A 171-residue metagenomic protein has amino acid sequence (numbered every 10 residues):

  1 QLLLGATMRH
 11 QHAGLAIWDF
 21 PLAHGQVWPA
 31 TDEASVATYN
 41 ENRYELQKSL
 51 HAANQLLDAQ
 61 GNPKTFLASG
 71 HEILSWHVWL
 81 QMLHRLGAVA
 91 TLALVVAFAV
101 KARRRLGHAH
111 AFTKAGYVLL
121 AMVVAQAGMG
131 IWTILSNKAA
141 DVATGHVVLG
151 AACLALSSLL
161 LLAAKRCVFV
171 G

Functional and structural regions predicted by a protein language model:
Q1, K114-W132: Small-polar-interrupted transmembrane alpha-helices in polytopic inner-membrane proteins
L3-R85: Membrane-interfacial catalytic/cofactor-binding modules of polytopic membrane enzymes
M8-D19, A127-A151: Interfacial helix-loop-helix junctions of multi-pass membrane proteins
G14-D19, H110, R166-G171: Short, Lys/Arg-enriched, Gly/Pro-containing loop segments at transmembrane-helix junctions of multi-pass membrane
A68, E72-M82, G107-K114, I134-D141: Juxtamembrane loop-transmembrane helix junctions in multi-pass integral membrane proteins, especially the extracellular
W79-A97, A143-A152: Membrane-interface loop-to-helix entry segments
A99-L119: Membrane-interface helix-loop-helix junctions at transmembrane boundaries of multi-pass membrane enzymes, predominantly
A155-G171: A juxtamembrane structural motif centered on a specific transmembrane helix
